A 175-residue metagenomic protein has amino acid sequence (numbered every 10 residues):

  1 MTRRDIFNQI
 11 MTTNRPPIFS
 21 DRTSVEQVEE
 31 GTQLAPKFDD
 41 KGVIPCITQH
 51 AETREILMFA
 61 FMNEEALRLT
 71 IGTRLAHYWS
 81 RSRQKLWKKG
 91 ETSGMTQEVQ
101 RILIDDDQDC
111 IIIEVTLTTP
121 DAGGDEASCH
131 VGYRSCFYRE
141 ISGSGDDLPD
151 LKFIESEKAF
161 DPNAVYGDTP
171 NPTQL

Functional and structural regions predicted by a protein language model:
R3, F7, T12-V43, A51-E52 (+2 more regions): C-terminal binding/interaction regions
